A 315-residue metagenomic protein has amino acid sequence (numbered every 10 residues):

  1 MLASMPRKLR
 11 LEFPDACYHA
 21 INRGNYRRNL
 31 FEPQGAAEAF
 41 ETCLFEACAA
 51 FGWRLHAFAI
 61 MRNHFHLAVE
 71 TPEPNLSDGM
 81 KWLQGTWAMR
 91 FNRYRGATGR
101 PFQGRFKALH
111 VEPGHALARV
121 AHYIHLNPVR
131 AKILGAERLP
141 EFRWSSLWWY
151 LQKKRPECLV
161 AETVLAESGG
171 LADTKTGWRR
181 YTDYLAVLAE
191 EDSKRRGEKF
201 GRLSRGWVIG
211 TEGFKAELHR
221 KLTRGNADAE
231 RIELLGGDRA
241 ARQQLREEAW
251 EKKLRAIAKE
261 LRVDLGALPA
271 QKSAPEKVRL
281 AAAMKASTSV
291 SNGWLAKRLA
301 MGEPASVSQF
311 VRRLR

Functional and structural regions predicted by a protein language model:
M1-R62, E70-R315: Short Pro-Cys-Gly-centered "Cys-loop" motif that presents a nucleophilic cysteine in a tight turn
